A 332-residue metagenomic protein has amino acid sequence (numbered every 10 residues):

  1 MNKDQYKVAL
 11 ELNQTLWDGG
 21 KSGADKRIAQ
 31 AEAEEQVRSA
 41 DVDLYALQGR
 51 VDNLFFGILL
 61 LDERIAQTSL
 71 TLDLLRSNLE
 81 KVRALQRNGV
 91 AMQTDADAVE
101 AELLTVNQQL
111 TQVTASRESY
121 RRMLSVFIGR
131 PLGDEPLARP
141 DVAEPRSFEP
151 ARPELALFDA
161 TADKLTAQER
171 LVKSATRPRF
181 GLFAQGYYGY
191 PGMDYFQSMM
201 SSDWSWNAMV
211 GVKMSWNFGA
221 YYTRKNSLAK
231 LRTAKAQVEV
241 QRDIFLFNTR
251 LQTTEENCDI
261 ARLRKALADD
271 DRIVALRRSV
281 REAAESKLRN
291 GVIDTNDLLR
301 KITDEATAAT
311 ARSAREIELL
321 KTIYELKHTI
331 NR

Functional and structural regions predicted by a protein language model:
M1-N53, S69, R76, F180-L182: Short flexible linkers and secondary-structure junctions
M1-Q14, F183-A220: Small/polar, glycine/serine/threonine/aspartate-rich low-complexity segments that form flexible
L16-L44, T94, A98, K173-R177 (+5 more regions): Sec/SRP-type N-terminal targeting helices
A24, L137-A138, M193-M199, N226: Outer-membrane beta-barrel translocator domains and adjoining extracellular loop/strand segments of Gram-negative
D41, Q48, F55, D73 (+17 more regions): Alpha-helical coiled-coil oligomerization motifs
D43-A156, D163, D259, L263 (+2 more regions): Periplasmic alpha-helical coiled-coil/stalk elements that build and connect Gram-negative outer-membrane
T105-R130, A275-R332: Short segments within alpha-helical structural elements
E144-G189: Acidic, glycine-rich loop-and-beta core segments that form the ion-binding/anion-interacting portion of active sites
